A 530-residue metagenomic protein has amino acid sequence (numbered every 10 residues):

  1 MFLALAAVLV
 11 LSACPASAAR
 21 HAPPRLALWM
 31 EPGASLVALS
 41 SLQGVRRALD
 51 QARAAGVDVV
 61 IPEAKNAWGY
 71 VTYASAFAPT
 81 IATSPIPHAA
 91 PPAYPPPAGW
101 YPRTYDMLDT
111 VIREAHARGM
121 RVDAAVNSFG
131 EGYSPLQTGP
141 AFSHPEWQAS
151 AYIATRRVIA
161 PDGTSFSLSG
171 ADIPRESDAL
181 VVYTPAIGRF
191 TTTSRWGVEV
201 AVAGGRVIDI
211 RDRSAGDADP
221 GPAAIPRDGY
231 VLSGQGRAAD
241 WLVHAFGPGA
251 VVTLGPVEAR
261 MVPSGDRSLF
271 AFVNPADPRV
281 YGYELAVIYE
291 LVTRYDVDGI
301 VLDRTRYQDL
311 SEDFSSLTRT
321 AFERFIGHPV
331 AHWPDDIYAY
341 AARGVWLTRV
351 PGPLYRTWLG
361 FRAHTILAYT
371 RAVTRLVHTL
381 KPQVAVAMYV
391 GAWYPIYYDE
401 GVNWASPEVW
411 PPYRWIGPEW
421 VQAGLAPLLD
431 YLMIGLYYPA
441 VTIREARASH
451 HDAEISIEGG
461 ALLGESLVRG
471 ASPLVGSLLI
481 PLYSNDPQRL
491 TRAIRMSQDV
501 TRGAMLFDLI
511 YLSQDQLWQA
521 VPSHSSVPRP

Functional and structural regions predicted by a protein language model:
F2-S12: Bacterial N-terminal signal peptides
A18-G44, P481: Boundary/entry segment of secreted carbohydrate-active catalytic domains
L26-M30, V60-P62, V122-A124, D298-D303 (+4 more regions): Hydrophobic faces of well-ordered beta-strands that scaffold small-molecule active sites in alpha/beta enzyme cores
Q43-Y70, R294-D298, Q422-I434, V500-A504: Catalytic domains of carbohydrate-active enzymes, especially glycoside hydrolases
V57-T104: Aromatic-lined carbohydrate-binding/catalytic grooves of carbohydrate-active enzymes
V57-W68, Y105-D172, G255-P263, V301-R306 (+1 more regions): Glycine-rich, aromatic-flanked loop segments that form ligand/cofactor-binding clefts across common enzyme folds
A141-H144, Q148-G163, P226-G236, E258-L429 (+2 more regions): Polysaccharide-binding and catalytic clefts of secreted carbohydrate-active enzymes
G417-P530: Substrate-binding cleft of secreted/luminal carbohydrate-active enzymes
